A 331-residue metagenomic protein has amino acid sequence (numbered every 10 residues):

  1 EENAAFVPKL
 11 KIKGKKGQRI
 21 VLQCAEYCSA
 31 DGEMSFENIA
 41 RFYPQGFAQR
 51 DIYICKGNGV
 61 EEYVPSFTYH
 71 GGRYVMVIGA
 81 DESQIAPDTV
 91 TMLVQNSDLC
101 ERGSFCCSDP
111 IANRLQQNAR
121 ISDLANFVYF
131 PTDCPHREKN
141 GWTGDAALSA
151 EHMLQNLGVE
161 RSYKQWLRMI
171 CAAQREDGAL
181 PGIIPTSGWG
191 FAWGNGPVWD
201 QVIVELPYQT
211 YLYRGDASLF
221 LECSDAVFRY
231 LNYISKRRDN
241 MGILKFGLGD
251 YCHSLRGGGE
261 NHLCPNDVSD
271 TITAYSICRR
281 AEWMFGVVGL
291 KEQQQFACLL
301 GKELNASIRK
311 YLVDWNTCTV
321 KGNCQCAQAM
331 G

Functional and structural regions predicted by a protein language model:
E1-H136, G144-D145, R161-K164, D177 (+5 more regions): Extracellular/oxidizing-compartment recognition motifs
A5, F67-G72, G144, V198-Q201 (+4 more regions): Short, solvent-exposed loop/turn segments at the edges of secondary structure
L10, V75, A119, S149 (+5 more regions): Conserved hydrophobic/aromatic pocket- or pore-lining residues that grip, position, or stack substrates in active sites
S35-P44, Q49-D51, V128-F130, C134 (+2 more regions): The feature captures the catalytic groove of carbohydrate-active enzymes
A80-T89, A112, L154-L167, Q174-D177 (+3 more regions): Structural helix-adjacent loops and short alpha-helical linkers that scaffold large soluble proteins
P110, L157, R161, Q201 (+3 more regions): Soluble non-cytosolic domains of exported or imported proteins
K139-L157, S269-T271, K321-G331: Extended ligand-binding clefts on enzyme/binding-domain cores
A147, E160-K164, R168, Q201 (+4 more regions): A structural signal for well-ordered alpha-helical segments within the folded catalytic domains of diverse enzymes
